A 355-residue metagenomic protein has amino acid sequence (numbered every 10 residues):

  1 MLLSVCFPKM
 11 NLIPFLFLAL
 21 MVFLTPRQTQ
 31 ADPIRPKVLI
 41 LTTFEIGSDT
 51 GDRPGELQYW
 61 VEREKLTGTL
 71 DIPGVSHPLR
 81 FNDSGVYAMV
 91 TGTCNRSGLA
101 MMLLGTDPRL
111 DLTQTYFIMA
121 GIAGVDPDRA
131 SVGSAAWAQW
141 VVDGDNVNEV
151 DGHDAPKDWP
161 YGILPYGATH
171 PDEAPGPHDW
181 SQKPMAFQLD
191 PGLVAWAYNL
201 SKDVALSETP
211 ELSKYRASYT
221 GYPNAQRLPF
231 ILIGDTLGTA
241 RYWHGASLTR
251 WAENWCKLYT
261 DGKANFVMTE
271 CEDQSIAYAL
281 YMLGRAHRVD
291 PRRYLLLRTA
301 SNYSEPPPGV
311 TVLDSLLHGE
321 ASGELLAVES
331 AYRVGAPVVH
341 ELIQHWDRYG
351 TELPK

Functional and structural regions predicted by a protein language model:
M1-M10: N-terminal secretory signal peptides that target proteins for export/translocation
N11-F15, T29: Residue-level detector of intrinsically disordered/flexible regions characterized by low predicted structural confidence
P14-F23: Bacterial N-terminal signal peptides
V22-D32: Bacterial Sec-dependent signal peptides at the C-terminal "C-region" and cleavage site
D32-K355: Accessory terminal and edge-of-domain segments that mediate assembly/interaction and cofactor placement around
